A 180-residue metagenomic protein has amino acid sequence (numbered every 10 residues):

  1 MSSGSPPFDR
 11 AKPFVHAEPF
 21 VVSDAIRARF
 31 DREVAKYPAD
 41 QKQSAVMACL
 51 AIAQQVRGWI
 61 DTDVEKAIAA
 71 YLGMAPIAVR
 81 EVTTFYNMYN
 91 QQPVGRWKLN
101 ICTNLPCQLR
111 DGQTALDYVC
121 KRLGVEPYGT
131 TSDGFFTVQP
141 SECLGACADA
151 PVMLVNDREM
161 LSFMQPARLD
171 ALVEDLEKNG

Functional and structural regions predicted by a protein language model:
M1-G180: Signature of N-terminal electron-transfer/Fe-S-associated modules in redox systems
